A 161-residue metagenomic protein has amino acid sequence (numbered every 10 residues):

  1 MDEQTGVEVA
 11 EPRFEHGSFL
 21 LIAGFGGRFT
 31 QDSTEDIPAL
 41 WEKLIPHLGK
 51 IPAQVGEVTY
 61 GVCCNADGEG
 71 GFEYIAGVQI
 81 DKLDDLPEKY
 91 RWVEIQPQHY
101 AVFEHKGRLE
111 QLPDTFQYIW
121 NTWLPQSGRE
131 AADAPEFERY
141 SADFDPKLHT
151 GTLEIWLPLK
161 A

Functional and structural regions predicted by a protein language model:
M1-A161: A solvent-exposed interaction/effector surface
